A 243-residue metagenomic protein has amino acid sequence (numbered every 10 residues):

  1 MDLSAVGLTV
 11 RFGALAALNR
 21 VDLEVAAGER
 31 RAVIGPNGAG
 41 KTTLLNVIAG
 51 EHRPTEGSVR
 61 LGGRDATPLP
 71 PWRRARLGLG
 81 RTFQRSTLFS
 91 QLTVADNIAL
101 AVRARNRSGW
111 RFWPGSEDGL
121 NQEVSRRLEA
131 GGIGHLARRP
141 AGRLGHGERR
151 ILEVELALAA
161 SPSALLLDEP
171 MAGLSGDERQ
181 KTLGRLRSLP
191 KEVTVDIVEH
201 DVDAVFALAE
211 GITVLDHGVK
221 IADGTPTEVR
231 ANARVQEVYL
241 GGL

Functional and structural regions predicted by a protein language model:
D2-L243: Glycine-rich phosphate-binding loops of nucleotide-dependent enzymes
